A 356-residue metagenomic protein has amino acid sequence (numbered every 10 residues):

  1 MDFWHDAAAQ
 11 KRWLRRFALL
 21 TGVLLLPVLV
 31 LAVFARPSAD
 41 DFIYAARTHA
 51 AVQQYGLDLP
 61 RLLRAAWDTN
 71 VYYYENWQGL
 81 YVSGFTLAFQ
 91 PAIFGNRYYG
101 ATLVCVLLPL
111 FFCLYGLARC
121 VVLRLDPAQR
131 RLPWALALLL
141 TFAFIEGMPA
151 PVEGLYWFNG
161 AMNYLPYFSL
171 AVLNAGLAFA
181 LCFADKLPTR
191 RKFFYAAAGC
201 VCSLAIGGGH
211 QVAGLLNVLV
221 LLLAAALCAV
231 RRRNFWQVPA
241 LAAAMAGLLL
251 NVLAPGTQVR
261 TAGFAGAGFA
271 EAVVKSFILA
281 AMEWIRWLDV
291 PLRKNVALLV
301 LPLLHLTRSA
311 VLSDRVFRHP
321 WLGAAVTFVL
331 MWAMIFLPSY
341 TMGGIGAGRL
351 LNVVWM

Functional and structural regions predicted by a protein language model:
M1-P27: Start-transfer (signal-anchor) and selected internal transmembrane alpha helices of multi-pass inner/ER membrane
W13-F17, Y74, L125-A137, T189-Y195 (+2 more regions): Membrane-interfacial loop-to-transmembrane alpha-helix junctions, especially the N-terminal start
A32-P91, Y98-G100, F158, G207 (+2 more regions): Transmembrane catalytic cores of multi-pass membrane glycosyltransferases and polysaccharide-assembly enzymes
A101-P109, L139-F142, M162, A205 (+2 more regions): Hydrophobic alpha-helical transmembrane segments of multi-pass membrane proteins
A101-R130, W134, L173: Transmembrane-helix motifs of polytopic, lipid-linked glycan transferases
L110-A118, L170-C182, L219-A226, H305 (+1 more regions): Transmembrane alpha-helical segments
R130-C182, A333-M356: Membrane-interface micro-motifs in multi-pass membrane enzymes
A180-L204, P239: Short hydrophobic alpha-helices at membrane interfaces in multi-pass membrane enzymes
